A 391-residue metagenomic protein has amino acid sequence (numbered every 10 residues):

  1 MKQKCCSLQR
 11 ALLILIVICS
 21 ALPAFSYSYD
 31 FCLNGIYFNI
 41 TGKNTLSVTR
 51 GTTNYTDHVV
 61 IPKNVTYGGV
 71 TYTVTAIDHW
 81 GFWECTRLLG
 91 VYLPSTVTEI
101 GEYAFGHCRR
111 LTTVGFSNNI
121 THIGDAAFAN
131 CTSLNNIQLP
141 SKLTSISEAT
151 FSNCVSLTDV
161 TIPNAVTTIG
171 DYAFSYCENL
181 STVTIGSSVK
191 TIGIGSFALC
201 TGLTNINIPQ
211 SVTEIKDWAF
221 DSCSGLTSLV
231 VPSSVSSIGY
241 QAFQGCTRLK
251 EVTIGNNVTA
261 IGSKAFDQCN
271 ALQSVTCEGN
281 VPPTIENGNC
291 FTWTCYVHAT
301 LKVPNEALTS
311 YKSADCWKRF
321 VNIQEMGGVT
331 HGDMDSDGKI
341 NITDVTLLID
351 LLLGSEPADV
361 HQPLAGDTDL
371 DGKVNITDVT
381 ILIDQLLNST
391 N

Functional and structural regions predicted by a protein language model:
M1-L13: Bacterial N-terminal signal peptides that target proteins for export
A11-P23: Bacterial N-terminal signal peptides
A24-D30: Boundary at the C-terminal end of the N-terminal hydrophobic targeting segment
L33, K43, N54-A76, T86-E99 (+10 more regions): Structural signature of tandem-repeat unit edges
G51-Y55, N280-P282, N305-S310, C316-W317 (+2 more regions): Acidic glycine-/aspartate-rich tracts in secreted/extracellular proteins
D78-G81, G101-A104, G124-A129, S147-T150 (+7 more regions): Consensus positions within tandem repeat domains that build extended binding/scaffold surfaces
S313-V329: A recurrent domain-boundary module in secreted/ectodomain proteins
M326-N391: Cellulosome-associated attachment modules in secreted, modular CAZymes
